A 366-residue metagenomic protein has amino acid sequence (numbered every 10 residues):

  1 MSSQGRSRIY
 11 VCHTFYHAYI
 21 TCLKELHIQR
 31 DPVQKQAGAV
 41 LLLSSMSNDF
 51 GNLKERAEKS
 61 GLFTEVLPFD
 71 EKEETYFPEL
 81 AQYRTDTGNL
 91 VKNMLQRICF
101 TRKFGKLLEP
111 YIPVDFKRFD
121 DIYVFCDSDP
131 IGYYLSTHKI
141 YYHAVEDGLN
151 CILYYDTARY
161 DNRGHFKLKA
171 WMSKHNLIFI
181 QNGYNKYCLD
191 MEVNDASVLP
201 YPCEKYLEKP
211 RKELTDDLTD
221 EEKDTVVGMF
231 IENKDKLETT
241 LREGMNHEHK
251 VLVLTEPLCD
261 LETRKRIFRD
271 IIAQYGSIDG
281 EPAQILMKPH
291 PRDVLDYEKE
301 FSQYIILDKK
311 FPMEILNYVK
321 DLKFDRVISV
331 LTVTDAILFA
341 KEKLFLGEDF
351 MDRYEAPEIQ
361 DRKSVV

Functional and structural regions predicted by a protein language model:
V11, F15-V33, V40-L41, I267-G276: Histidine-anchored nucleotide/phosphate-binding helix
T21, I315-I359: A donor-sugar binding/catalytic signature common to diverse glycosyltransferases and related nucleotide-sugar
Q36-M46, H143-V145, I285-H290: Short internal beta-strands
G38-D86, I305, K309: Conserved nucleotide-sugar phosphate-binding/catalytic loop shared by glycosyltransferases and other
A81-D129: Conserved nucleotide-sugar donor-binding subdomain of glycosyltransferases
Y160-H249: A nucleotide-sugar donor-handling region in carbohydrate enzymes
G280-F311: Catalytic donor nucleotide-activated moiety binding site of glycosyltransferases and closely related
V365-V366: Conserved small/polar residues in nucleotide/adenosyl-binding loops
